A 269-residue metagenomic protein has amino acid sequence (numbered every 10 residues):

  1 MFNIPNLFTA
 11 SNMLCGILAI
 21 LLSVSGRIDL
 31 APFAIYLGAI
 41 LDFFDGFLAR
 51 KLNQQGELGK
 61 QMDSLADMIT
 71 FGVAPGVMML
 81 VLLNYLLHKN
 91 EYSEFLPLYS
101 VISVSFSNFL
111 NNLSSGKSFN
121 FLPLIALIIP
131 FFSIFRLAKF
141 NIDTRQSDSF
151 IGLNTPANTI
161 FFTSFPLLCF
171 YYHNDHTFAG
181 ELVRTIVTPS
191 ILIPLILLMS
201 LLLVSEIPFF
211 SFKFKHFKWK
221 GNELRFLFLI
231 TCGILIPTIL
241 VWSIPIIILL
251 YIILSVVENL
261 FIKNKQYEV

Functional and structural regions predicted by a protein language model:
M1, V24-L30, L113-F121, E181-T185 (+1 more regions): Short juxtamembrane and helix-loop transition motifs at transmembrane-helix boundaries in membrane proteins
M1-F43, I246-I247, E258: Topogenic membrane-insertion module of multi-pass membrane proteins
M1-M13, A49-M68, F135-A157, P208-N222 (+1 more regions): Interhelical loop and helix-boundary elements at the membrane-water interface of polytopic inner-membrane proteins
L7, K51-A138: Multi-pass membrane catalytic core of lipid/isoprenoid biosynthesis enzymes
I17-I20, L37, P75, F131-I134 (+2 more regions): Alpha-helical transmembrane segments of polytopic integral membrane proteins, especially the permease/helical cores
I17-S23, G72-L83, F161-L168: Membrane-interfacial alpha-helical segments at the cytosolic side of multi-pass membrane proteins
P32-I40, S118-F131, V187-L198: Structural signature of hydrophobic alpha-helical transmembrane segments
S147-V269: C-terminal membrane-associated helical module and adjoining short loops/tails
